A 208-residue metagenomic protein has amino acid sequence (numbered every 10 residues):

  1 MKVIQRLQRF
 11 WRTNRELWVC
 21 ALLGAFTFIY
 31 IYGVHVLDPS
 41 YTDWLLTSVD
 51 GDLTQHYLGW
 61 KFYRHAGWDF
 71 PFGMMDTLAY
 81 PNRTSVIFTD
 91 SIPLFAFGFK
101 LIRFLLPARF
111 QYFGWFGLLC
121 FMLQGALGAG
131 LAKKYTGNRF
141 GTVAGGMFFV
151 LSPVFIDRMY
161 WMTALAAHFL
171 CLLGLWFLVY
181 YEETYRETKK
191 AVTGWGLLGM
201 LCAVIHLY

Functional and structural regions predicted by a protein language model:
M1-P39: Start-transfer (signal-anchor) and selected internal transmembrane alpha helices of multi-pass inner/ER membrane
W18-L22, W115, V143-M147, V192-G196: Hydrophobic alpha-helical transmembrane segments
T27-Q124, S152-I156, M162-A167: Membrane-interface coil-to-helix junctions
R109-F110, G137-V143, Y185-V192: Membrane-helix interface segments
A129-L151: Transmembrane-helix signature of polytopic, membrane-embedded enzymes that assemble or transfer cell-envelope glycans
A144-I156, L197-L198, C202: Short aromatic/hydrophobic helix-turn
M159-A164, L201-Y208: Helix-loop-helix junctions and helix-breaking kinks within/between transmembrane helices of multi-pass membrane
G174-G194, C202: Membrane-interface transmembrane helices that cradle and orient dolichyl/undecaprenyl
